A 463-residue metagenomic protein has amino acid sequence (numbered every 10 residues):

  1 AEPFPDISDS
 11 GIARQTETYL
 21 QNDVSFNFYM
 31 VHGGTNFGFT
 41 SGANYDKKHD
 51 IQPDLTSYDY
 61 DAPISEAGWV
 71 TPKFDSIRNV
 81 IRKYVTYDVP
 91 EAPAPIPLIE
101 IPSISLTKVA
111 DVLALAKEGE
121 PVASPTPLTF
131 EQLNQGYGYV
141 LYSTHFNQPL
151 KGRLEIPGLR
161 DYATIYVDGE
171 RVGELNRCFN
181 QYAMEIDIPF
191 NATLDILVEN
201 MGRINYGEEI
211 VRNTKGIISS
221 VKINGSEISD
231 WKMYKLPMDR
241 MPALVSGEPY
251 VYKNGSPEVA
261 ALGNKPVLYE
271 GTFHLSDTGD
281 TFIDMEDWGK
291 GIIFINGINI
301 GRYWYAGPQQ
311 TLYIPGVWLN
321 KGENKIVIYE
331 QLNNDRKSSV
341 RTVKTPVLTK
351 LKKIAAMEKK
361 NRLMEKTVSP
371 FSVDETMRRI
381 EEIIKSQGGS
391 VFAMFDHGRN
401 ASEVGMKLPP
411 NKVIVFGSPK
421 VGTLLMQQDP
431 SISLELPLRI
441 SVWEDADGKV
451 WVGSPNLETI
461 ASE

Functional and structural regions predicted by a protein language model:
A1-F28: Substrate-binding/catalytic cleft of secreted carbohydrate-active enzymes, primarily glycoside hydrolases
A1-G11, D59-P72, P308: The substrate-binding groove and active-site-proximal loops of carbohydrate-active enzymes, especially glycoside
Y19-V24, V31-E258, V327, Q331-N334: Carbohydrate-binding surfaces of carbohydrate-active enzymes
G136-H145, G263-S276, Q310: Short beta-strands within extracellular/lumenal beta-sheet-rich domains
G152-Y166, L194, F273-N296, Y303-W304 (+1 more regions): Aromatic-lined ligand-binding clefts that engage carbohydrates, nucleic acids, or primary amines
M357-G388: Terminal, regulation- and interaction-focused segments at domain boundaries
K385, F392-L438: Compact, glycine-rich, soluble single-domain proteins
S462-E463: Well-ordered alpha/beta subsegment
